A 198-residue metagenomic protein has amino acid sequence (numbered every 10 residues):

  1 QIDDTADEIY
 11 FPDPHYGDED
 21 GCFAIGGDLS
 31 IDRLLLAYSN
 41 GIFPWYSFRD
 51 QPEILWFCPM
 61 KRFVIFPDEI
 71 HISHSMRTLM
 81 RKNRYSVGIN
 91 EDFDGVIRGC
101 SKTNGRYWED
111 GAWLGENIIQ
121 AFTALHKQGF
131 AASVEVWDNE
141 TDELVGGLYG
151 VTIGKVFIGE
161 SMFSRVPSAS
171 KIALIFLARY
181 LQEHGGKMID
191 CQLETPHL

Functional and structural regions predicted by a protein language model:
Q1-H197: N-acyltransferase acceptor-side catalytic subdomain
